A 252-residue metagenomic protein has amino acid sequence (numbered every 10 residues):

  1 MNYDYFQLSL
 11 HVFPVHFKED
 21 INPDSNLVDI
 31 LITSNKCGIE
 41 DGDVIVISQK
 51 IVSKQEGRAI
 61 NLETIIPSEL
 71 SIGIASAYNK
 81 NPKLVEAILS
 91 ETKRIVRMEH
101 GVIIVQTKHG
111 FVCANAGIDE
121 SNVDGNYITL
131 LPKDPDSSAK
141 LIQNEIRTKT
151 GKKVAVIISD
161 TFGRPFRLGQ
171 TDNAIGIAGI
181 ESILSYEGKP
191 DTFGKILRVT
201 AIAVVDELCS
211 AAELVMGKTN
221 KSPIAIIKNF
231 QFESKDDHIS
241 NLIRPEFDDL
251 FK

Functional and structural regions predicted by a protein language model:
M1-K252: N-terminal and secondary-structure boundary signal
